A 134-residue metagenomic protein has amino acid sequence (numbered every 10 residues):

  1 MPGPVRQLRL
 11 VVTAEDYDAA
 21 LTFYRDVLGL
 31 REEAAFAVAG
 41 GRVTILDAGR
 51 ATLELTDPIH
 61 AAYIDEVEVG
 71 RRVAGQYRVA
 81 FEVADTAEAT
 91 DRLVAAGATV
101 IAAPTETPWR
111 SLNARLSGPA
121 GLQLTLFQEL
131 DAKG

Functional and structural regions predicted by a protein language model:
M1-R9, R31-A80, T90-S117, E129-G134: Vicinal oxygen chelate
V11-T13: A conserved hydrophobic helix/loop-capping motif in glycosyltransferases and polysaccharide synthases
A20-R25, L93, G121: Conserved active-site tyrosine of GNAT-family acetyltransferases
P119-L122, L126: Short, contiguous alpha-helical
